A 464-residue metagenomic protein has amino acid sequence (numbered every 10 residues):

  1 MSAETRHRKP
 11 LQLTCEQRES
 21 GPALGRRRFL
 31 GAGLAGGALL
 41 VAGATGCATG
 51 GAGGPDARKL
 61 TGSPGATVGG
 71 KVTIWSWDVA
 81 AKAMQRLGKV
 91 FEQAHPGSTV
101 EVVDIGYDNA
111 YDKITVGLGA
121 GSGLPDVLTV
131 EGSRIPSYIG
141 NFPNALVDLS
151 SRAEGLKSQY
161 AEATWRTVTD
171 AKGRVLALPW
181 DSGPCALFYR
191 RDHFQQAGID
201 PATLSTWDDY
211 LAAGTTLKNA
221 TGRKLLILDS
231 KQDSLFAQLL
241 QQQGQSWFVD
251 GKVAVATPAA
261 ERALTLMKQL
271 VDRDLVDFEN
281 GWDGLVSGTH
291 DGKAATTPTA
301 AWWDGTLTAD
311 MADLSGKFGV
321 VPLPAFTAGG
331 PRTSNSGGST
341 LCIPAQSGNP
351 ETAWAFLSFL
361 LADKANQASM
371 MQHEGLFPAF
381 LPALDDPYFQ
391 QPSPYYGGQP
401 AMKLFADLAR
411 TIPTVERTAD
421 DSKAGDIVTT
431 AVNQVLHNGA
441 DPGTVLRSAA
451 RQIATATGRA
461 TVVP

Functional and structural regions predicted by a protein language model:
M1-L24, A35-G43: N-terminal secretory signal peptides
A3-R8, T14-R18, Q195, D407-P464: Conserved C-terminal helix/tail region of periplasmic/extracytoplasmic solute-binding proteins
D56-G62, G132-P184, N219, G319-V321: Hinge/lid segment of periplasmic solute-binding proteins
W77, E92, L264-T352: Extracytoplasmic/periplasmic substrate-binding proteins
V90-Y160, Q196-G198, K293-T296: Extracytoplasmic "Venus flytrap"/periplasmic binding protein-like
Q93, T99, T169-S234, S246-G281 (+3 more regions): Helix-loop-helix "hinge/cap" segment bordering the ligand-binding cleft or interdomain interface
P125-L128, G155-H193, K224, G330-S334 (+1 more regions): A structural signal for short loop-to-beta-strand junctions that line the ligand-binding cleft of periplasmic/secreted
P136-Y138, W303-L314, F326-I427, T461-P464: C-terminal lobe and pocket-closing loops of periplasmic/extracytoplasmic Venus-flytrap solute-binding proteins
